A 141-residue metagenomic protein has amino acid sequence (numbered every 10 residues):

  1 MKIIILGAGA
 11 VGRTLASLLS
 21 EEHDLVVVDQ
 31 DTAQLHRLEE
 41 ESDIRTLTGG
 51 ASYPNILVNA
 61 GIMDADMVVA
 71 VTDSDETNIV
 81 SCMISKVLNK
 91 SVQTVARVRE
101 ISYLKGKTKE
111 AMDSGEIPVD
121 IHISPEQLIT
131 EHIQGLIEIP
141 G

Functional and structural regions predicted by a protein language model:
M1-G141: Cytosolic regulatory regions of ion transport systems
